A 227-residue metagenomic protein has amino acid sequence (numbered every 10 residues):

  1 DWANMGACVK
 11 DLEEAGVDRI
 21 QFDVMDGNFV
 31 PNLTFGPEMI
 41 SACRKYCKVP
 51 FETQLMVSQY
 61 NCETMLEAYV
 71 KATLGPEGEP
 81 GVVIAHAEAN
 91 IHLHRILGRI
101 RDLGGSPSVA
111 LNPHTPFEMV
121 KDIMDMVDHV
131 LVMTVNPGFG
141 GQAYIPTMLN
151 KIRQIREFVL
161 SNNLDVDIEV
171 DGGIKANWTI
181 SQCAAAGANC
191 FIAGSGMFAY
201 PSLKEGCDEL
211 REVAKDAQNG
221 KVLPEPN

Functional and structural regions predicted by a protein language model:
D1-G81, N90, R99, P107 (+5 more regions): Conserved N-terminal beta1-alpha1 strand-loop-helix module at the mouth
Q21, E52, I84, S108-A110 (+2 more regions): Structural detector of well-ordered beta-strand residues that form the stable sheet scaffold of enzyme domains
V24, L55, A87-A89, L111-P113 (+3 more regions): Short secondary-structure boundary segments
G78-V83, E88-A89, L131-Q142, A186-C207: Glycine-rich phosphate-binding active-site loops on the catalytic face of alpha/beta enzymes
I100-D102, L164: Structural preference for solvent-exposed beta-strand-turn elements and adjacent flexible terminal/loop segments within
L103, A110-N150, Q154-I155: Histidine/lysine/aspartate-rich catalytic loop segments that bind and position anionic ligands
L131, N136, A143-C190, G196: Active-site/ligand-binding-proximal alpha/beta "capping" segment
